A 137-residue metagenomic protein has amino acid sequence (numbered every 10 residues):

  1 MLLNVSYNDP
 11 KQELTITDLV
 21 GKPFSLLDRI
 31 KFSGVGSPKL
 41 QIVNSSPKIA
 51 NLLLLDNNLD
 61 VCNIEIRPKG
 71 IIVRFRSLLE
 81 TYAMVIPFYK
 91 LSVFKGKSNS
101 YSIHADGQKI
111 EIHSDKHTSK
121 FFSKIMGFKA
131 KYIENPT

Functional and structural regions predicted by a protein language model:
M1-S46, L53, K90-T137: Acidic, Ser/Thr- and proline-rich intrinsically disordered linker/docking segments of eukaryotic scaffolds
L55-N63, P68-F94: Phosphoinositide-binding peripheral membrane targeting modules
